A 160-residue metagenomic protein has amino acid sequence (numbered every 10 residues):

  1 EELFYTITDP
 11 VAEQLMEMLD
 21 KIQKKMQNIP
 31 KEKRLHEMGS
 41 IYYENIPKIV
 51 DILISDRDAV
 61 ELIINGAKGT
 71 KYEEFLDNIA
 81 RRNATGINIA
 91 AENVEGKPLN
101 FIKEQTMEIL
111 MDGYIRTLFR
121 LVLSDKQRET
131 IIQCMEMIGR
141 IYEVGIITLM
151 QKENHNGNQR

Functional and structural regions predicted by a protein language model:
E2-K25, S40, E44-K48, E74 (+2 more regions): Alpha-helical structural segments
Q14-K25, A59, G113-L121: Solvent-exposed, amphipathic alpha-helical segments
E17-Y42, A90-P98: Short, flexible, glycine-rich and Lys/Arg-enriched loop motifs at helix boundaries that contact anionic partners
E32, H36-D58, E108, D112 (+3 more regions): Amphipathic alpha-helical segments that line or abut small-molecule/effector binding pockets and mediate allosteric
N45-S55, K68-E95, E104-I115: Amphipathic alpha-helical packing segments from all-alpha helical-bundle domains
E61-I63, N158: Short, hydrophobic secondary-structure boundary micro-motifs
I63-A80, C134-I146: C-terminal/domain-terminus segments
A90-Y142, M150-R160: Hydrophobic/aromatic-rich alpha-helical bundle segments in the mid-to-C-terminal region
